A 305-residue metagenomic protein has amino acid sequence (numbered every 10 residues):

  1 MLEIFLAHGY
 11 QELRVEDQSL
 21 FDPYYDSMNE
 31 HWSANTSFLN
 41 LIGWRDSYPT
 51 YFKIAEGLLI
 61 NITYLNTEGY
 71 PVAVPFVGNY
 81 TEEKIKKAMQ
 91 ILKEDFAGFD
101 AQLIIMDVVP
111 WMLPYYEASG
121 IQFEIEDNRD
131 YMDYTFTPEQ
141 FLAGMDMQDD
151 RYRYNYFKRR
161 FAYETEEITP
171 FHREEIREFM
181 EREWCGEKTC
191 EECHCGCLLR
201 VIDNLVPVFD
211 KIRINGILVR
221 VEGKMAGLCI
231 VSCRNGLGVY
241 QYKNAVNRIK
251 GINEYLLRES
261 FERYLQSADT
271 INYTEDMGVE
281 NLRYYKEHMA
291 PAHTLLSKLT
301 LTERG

Functional and structural regions predicted by a protein language model:
M1-I62, G305: Non-cleavable N-terminal signal-anchor transmembrane helices
Y10-E12, A34, P49-Y51, G120-D127 (+2 more regions): Short secondary-structure junctions
A34-I104, W111, R220-I249: Conserved donor-binding loop and adjoining core beta-sheet/short helix segment in diverse acyl/aminoacyl transferases
F96-V108, L265-T274: Conserved GNAT acetyl-CoA-binding A-motif
P110-I125, Y152, M277-T294: Conserved active-site alpha-helix within GNAT-family acetyltransferase domains
G120-T189: Acyltransferase donor/substrate-recognition loop-hinge adjacent to the catalytic core
F171-K224: Short, conserved active-site entrance elements at the starts or edges of catalytic domains
R213-G305: Aromatic (often tryptophan-rich) hydrophobic motifs at membrane interfaces
